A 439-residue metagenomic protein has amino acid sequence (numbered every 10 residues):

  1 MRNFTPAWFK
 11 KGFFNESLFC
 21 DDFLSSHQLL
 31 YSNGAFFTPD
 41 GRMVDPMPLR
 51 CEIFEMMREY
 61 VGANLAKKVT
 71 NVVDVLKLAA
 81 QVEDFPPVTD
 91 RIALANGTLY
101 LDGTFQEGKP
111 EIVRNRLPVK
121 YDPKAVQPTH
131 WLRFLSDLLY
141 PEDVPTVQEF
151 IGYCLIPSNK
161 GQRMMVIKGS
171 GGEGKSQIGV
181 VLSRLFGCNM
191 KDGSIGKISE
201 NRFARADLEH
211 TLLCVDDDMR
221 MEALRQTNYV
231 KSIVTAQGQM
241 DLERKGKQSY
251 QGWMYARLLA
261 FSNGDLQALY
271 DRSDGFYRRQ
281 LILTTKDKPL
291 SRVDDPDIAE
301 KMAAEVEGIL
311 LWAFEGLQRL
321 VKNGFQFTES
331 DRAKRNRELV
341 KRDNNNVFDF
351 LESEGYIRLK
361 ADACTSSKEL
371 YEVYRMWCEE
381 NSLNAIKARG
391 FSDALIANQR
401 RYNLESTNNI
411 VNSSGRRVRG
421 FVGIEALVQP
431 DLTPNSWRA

Functional and structural regions predicted by a protein language model:
M1, A35-N64: Short, small/acidic-rich helices and loops at N termini and domain boundaries of DNA replication/processing enzymes
M1-H27, F37, R42-D45, K120-D137 (+5 more regions): Replication-associated primase and helicase/ATPase modules
W8-K11, L65-L99: Extended, Lys/Arg-enriched charged tracts that mediate electrostatic binding to polyanionic substrates
L24-R42, M47-L49, F85, I92-L212 (+7 more regions): P-loop NTPase catalytic core of nucleic-acid-dependent motor ATPases
E52, M56, I178-V181, T211 (+3 more regions): Alpha-helical scaffold elements adjacent to nucleotide-binding pockets in ATP/GTP-utilizing enzyme cores
A66, T70, V88, F186-C188 (+7 more regions): Positively charged interface segments
A204-Y250: Conserved nucleotide-sensing/catalytic segment adjacent to the nucleotide-binding pocket in NTP-handling enzymes
A303-N345: Phosphate-handling catalytic cores of nucleic-acid transaction enzymes
